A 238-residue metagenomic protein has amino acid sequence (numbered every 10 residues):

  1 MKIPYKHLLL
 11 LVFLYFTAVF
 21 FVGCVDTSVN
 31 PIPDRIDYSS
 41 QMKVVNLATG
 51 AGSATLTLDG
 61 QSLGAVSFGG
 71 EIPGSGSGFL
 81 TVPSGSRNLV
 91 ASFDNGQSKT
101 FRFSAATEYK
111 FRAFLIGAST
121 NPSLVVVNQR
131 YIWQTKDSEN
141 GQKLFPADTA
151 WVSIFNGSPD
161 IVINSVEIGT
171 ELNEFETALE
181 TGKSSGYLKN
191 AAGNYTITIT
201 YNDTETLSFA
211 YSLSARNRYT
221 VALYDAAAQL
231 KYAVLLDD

Functional and structural regions predicted by a protein language model:
M1-C24: Sec-dependent bacterial lipoprotein signal peptides
C24-D238: Intrinsically disordered, low-complexity polar regions and short flexible loop motifs
